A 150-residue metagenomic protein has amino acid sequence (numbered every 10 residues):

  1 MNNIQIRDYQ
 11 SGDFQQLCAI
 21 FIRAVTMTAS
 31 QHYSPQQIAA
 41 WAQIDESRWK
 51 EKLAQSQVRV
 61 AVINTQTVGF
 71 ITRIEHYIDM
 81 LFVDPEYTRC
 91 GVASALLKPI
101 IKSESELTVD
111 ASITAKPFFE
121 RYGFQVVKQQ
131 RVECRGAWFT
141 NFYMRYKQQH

Functional and structural regions predicted by a protein language model:
I4-A19: A short beta-loop-alpha structural element at the N-terminal edge of CoA-dependent acyl/N-acetyltransferase catalytic
C18, I22-S47: Conserved GNAT-fold acetyl-CoA-binding loop/helix
S56-G69: Conserved beta-hairpin
I78-T88: A short, internal acetyl-CoA/4′-phosphopantetheine-binding micro-motif in the GNAT/acyltransferase core
R89-K102: Conserved acetyl-CoA-binding loop-helix of GNAT-fold acetyltransferases
K102-T114: Conserved GNAT acetyl-CoA-binding A-motif
T108-D110, Q125-Y143: Conserved catalytic-core motifs of GNAT/GCN5-like acyltransferases
F119-E120, F124: Conserved active-site tyrosine of GNAT-family acetyltransferases
